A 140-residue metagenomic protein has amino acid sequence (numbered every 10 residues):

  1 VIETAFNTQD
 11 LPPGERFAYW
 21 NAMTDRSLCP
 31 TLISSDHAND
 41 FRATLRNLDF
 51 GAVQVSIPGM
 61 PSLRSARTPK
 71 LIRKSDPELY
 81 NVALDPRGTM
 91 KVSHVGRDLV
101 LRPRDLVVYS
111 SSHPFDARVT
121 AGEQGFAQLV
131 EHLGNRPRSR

Functional and structural regions predicted by a protein language model:
V1-F41, V53, T89-R140: Alpha-helical bundle regulatory/interaction domains
A43-L48: N-terminal, Lys/Arg-enriched amphipathic/low-complexity engagement segments that precede the first folded domain
G51-V53, G59-V92, D105: Glycine- and acidic-residue-biased ligand/ion/polar-headgroup-sensing regions
